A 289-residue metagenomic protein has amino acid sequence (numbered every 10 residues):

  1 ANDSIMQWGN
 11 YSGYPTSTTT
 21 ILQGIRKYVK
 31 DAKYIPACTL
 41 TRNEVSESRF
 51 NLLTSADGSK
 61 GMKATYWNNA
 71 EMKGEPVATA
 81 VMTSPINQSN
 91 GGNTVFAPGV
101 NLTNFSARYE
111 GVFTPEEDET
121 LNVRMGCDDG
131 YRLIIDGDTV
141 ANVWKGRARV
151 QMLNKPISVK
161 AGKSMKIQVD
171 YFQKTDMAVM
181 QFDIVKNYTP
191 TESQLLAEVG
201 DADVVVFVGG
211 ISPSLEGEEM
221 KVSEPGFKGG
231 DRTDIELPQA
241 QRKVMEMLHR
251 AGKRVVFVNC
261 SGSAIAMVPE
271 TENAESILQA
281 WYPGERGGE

Functional and structural regions predicted by a protein language model:
A1-E289: C-terminal non-catalytic regions of proteins with extracellular/luminal or membrane-system context
